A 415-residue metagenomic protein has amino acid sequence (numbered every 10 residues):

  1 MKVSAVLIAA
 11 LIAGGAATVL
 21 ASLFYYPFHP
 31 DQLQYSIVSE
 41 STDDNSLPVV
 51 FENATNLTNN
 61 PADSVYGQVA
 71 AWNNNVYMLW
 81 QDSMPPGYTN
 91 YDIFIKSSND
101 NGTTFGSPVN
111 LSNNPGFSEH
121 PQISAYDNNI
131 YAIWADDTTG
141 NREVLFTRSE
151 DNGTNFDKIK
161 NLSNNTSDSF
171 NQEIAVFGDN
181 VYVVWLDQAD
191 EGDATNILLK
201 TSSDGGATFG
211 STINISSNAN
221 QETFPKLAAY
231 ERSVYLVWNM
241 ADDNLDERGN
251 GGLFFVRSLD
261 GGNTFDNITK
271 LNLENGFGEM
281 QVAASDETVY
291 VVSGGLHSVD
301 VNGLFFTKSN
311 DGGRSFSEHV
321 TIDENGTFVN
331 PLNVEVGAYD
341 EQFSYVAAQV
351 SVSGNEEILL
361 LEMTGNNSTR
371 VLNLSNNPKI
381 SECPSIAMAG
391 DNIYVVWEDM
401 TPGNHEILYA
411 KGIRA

Functional and structural regions predicted by a protein language model:
M1-A13: N-terminal Sec-pathway targeting helices
K2, A21-A415: Extracellular, repeat-based ectodomains that mediate carbohydrate processing or recognition
